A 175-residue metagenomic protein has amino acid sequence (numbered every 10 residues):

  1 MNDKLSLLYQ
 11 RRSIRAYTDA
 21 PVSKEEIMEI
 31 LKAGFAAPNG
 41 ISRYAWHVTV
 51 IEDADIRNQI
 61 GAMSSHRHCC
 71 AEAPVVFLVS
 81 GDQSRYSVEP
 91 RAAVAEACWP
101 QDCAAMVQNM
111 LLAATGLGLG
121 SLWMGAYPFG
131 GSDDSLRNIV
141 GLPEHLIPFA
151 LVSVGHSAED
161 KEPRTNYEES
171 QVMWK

Functional and structural regions predicted by a protein language model:
M1-K175: Acidic, surface-exposed loops and disordered segments
